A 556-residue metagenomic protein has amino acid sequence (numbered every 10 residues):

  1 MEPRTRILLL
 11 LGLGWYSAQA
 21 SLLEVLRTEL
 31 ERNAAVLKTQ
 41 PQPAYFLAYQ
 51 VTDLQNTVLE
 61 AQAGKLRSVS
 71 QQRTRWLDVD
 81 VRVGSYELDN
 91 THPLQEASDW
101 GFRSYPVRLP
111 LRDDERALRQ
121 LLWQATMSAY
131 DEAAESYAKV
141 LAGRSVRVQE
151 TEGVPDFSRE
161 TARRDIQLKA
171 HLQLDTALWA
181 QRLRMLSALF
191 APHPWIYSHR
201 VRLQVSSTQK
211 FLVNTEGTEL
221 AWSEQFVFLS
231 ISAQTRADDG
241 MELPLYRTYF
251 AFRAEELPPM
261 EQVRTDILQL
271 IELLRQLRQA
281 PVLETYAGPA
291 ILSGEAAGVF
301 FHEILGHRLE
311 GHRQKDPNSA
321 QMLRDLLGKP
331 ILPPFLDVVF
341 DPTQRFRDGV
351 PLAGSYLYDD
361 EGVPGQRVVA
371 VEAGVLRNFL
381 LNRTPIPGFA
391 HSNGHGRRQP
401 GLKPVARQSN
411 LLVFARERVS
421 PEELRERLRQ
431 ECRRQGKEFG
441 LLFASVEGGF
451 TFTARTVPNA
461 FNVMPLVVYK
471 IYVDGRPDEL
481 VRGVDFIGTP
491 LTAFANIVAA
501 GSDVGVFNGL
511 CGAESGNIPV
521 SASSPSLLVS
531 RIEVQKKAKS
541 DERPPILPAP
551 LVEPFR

Functional and structural regions predicted by a protein language model:
E2-L10: Sec-dependent signal peptide recognition, specifically the positively charged N-region followed immediately by
L11, W15-Y358, V363-R367, E372-V375 (+8 more regions): Active-site bordering "gate/hinge" segments that shape substrate access to catalytic or cofactor-binding pockets
L245-R247, L381, R482-G483: Short clusters of small/polar residues that mark proteolytic maturation junctions
T285, V363-G365, P404-Q408, G436-E438 (+1 more regions): Short gly/pro-enriched beta-turn/loop segments at secondary-structure junctions
R367-V368, R377-N378, S409-N410, F439-G440 (+1 more regions): Conserved active-site beta-strand-loop modules that form the wall/rim of enzyme catalytic pockets and either contain
R377-E431: C-terminal, non-catalytic macromolecule-binding modules
F414-T492, N508-E514: Hydrophobic alpha-helical bundle architecture
